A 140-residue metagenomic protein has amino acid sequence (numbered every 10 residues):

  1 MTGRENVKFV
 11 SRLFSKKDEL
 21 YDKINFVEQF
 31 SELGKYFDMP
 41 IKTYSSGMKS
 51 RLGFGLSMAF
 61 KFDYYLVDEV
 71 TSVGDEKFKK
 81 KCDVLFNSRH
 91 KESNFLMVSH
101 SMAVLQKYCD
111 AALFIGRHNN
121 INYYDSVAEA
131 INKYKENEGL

Functional and structural regions predicted by a protein language model:
M1-L52, L56-E76, V84: ABC-family P-loop ATPase nucleotide-binding domains
F37, F60-K61, H90-E92, Y108: Short loop/turn elements that form and flank the Walker-type P-loop nucleotide-binding site in RecA-like NTPase cores
L85-M97: Conserved catalytic loops of ABC-family nucleotide-binding domains
S101-K107: Conserved H-loop
K107-F114: Conserved catalytic segment of ABC-fold P-loop ATPases
H118-L140: Conserved beta-strand-loop-alpha-helix hinge in the C-terminal portion of ABC ATPase nucleotide-binding domains
